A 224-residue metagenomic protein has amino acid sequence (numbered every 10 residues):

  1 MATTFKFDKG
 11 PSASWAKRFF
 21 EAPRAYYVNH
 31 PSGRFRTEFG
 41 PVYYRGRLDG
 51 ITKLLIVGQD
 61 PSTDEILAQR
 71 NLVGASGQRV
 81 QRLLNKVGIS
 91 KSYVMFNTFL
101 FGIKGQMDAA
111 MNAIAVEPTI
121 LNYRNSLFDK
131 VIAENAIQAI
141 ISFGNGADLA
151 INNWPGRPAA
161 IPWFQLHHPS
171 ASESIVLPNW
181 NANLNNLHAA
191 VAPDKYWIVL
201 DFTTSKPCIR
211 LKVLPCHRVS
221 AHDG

Functional and structural regions predicted by a protein language model:
M1-G224: A polyanion-binding, active-site-adjacent surface
